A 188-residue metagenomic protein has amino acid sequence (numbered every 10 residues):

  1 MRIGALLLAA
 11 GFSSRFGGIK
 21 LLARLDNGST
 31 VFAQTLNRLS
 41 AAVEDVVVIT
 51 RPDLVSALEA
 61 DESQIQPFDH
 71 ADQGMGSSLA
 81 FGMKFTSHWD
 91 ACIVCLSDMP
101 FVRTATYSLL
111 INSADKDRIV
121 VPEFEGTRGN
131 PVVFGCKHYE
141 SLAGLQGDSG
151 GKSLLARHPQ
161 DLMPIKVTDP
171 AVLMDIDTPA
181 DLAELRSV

Functional and structural regions predicted by a protein language model:
M1, G144-V188: Conserved alpha/beta core of the MobA/IspD/sugar-nucleotide pyrophosphorylase nucleotidyltransferase superfamily
R2-R128, C136, Q160-T168: Nucleotide and nucleotide-moiety/phosphate-recognizing core
H88, G129, G147-G151: Glycine-centered flexibility motif
S97, H138-L145: Short, glycine/charged-rich beta-strand-loop motifs at protein surfaces that mediate ligand recognition and catalysis
N130-F134, M174-I176: Short glycine- and hydrophobic/aromatic-rich loop-to-beta-strand nucleating segment in the catalytic cores
